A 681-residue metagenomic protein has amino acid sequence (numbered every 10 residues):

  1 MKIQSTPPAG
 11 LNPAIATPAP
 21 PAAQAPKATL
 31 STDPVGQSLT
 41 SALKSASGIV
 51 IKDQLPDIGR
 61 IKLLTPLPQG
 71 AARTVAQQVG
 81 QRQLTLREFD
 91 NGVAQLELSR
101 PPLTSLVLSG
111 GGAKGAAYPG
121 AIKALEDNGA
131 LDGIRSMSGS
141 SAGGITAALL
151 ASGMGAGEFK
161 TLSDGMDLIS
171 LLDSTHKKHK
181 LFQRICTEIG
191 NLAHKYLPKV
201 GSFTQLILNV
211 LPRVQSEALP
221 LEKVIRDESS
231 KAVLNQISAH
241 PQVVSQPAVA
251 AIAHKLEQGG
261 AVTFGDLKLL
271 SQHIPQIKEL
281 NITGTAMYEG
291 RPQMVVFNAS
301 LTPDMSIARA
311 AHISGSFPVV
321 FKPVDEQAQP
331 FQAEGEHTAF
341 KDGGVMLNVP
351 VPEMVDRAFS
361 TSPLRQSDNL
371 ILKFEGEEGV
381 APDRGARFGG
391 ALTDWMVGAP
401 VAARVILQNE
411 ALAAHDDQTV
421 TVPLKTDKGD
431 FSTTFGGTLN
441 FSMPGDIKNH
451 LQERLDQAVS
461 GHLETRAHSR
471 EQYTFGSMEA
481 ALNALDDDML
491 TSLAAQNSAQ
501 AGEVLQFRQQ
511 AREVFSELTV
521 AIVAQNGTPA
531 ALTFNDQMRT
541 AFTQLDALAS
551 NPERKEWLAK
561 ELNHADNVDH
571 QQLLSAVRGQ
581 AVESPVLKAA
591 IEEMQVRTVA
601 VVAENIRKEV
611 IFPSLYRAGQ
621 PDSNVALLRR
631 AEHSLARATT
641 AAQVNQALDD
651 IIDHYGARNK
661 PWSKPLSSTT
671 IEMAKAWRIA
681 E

Functional and structural regions predicted by a protein language model:
M1-Q37, S41, I679-E681: Non-Sec secretion/translocation targeting segments of pathogen effectors
T29-V107, G284-G290, S634-Q646: Small-residue-rich anion-binding loops in enzyme active sites
G48-G70, F89-L98, A156-P198, A381 (+3 more regions): Extended charged low-complexity segments that act as oligomerization/scaffolding linkers
K62, R82-Q83, D90, S99-V107 (+10 more regions): Patatin-like phospholipase
L208, Q246-S360, G436: Active-site gating loop/helix substructures
K231-A251: Short secondary-structure capping/junction motifs at helix and strand boundaries
L347, F374-G376, V397-E681: C-terminal helical/tail subdomains of lipid-metabolizing enzymes
P350-E377: A short alpha/beta connector and helix-capping loop motif
